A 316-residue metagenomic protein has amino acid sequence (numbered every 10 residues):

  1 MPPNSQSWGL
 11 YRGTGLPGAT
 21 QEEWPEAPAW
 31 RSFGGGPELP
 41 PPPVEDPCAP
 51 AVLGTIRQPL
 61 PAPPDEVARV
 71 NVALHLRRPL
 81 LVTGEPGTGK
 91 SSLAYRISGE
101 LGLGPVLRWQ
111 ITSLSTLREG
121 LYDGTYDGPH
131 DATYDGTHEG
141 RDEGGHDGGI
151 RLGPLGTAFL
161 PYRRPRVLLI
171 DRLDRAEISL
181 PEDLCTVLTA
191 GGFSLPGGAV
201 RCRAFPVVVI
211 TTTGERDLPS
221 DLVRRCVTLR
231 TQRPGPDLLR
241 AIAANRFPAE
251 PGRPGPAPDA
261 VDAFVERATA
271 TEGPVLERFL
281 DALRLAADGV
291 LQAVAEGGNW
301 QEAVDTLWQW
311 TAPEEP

Functional and structural regions predicted by a protein language model:
M1-P316: C-terminal regulatory/interaction module of P-loop NTP-utilizing enzymes
